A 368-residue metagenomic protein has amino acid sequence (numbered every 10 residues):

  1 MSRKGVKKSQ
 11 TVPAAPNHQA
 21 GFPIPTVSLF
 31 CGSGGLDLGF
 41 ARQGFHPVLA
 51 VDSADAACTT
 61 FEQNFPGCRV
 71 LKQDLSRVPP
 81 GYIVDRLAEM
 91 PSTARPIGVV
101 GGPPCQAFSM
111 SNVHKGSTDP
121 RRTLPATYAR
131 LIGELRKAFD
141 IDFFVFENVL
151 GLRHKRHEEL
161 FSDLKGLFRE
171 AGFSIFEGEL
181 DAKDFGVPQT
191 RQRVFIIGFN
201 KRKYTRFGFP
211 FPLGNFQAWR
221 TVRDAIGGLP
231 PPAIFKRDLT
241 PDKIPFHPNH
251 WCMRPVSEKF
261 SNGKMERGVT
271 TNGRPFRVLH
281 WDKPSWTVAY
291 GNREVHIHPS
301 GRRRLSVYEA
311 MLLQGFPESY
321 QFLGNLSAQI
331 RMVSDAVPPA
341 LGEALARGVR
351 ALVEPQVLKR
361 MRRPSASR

Functional and structural regions predicted by a protein language model:
M1-F45, A94, L167-E170, R193-M332 (+1 more regions): S-adenosyl-L-methionine-dependent DNA methyltransferase catalytic core
P13-D140, L150-H154, E159: Core alpha/beta nucleotide-donor-binding catalytic domains of modification enzymes
P66, P103-P104, I141, P188 (+2 more regions): Proline-centered helix-kink/hinge sites
Q73, G178-L180, N325: Conserved beta-strand termini and adjacent loop/short-helix elements that scaffold enzyme active sites in alpha/beta
A88-T93, A182-D184, G273-F276: Short, P/G- and charge-enriched loop/turn segments at secondary-structure junctions
N112-H114, E147-L150, N292, L326: Short, histidine-centered active-site or binding-site loop motifs used for metal coordination, general acid-base
L124-Q189, F195-F199: Conserved Class I SAM-dependent methyltransferase catalytic core
